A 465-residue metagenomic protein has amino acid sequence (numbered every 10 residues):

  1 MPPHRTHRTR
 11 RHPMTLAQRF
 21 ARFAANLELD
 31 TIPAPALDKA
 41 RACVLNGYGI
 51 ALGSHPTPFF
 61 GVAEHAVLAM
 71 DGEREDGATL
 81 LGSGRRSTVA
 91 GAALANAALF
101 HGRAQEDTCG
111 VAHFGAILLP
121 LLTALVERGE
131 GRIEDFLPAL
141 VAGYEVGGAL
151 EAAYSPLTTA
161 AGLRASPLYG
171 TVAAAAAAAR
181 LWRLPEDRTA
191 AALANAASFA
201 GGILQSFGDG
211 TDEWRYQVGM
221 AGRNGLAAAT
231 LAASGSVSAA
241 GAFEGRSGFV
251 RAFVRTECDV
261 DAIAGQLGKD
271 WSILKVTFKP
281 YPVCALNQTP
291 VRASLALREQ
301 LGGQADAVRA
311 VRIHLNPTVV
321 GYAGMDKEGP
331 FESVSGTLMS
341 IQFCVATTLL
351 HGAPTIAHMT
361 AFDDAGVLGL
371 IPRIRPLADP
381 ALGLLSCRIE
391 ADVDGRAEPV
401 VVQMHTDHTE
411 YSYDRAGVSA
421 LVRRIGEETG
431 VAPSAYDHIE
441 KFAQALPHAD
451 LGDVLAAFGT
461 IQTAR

Functional and structural regions predicted by a protein language model:
M1-P13: Short, Lys/Arg-enriched N-terminal segments with co-localized hydrophobic residues within the first ~10-30 amino acids
R10-V111, E213-R223, T230-R465: Terminal-appendage/accessory-domain detector
S54, L122-G129, A175-L181, A228-A232 (+1 more regions): Well-ordered alpha-helical scaffold segments within catalytic/enzyme domains
A97-A152: Hydrophobic alpha-helical hairpins/lids featuring a short glycine-rich hinge
G115-T123, G170-A177, R223-A227, N287-V291 (+1 more regions): Well-ordered alpha-helical segments within folded domains of soluble proteins
R128-L140, R183-A190, S238-G241, G302 (+1 more regions): Structural helix-adjacent loops and short alpha-helical linkers that scaffold large soluble proteins
V146-V172, A178, V218: Aromatic-lined, polymer-binding surfaces characteristic of secreted/periplasmic polysaccharide-degrading enzymes
N195-I203: Flexible glycine/proline-rich, aromatic-decorated loop/lid segments
